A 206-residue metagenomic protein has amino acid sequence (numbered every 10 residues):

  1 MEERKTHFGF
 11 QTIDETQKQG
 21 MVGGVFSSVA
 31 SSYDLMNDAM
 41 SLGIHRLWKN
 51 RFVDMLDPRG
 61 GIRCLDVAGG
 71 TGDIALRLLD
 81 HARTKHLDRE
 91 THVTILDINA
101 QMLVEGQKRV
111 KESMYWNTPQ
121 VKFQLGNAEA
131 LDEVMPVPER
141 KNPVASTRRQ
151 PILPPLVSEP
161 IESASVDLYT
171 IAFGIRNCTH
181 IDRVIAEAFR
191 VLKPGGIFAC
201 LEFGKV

Functional and structural regions predicted by a protein language model:
M1-G24: N-terminal auxiliary segments of SAM/dcSAM-dependent transferases
S32, L42-R63, R77, H81: Conserved alpha-helix/loop element of class I SAM-dependent methyltransferases that forms part of the SAM/SAH-binding
R63-E133: Class I SAM-dependent methyltransferase SAM/SAH-binding core
E129-P138, L156-Y169: A short acidic, Gly/Pro-enriched loop at the edge of an enzyme's catalytic core that lines a small-molecule cofactor
D167-I181: A short SAM/SAH-binding and catalytic strip from SAM-dependent methyltransferases
I175, F203-V206: Short "lid" loop at the C-terminus of a central beta-strand within the Rossmann-like core of SAM-dependent
D182-P194: A short glycine-rich, Lys/Arg-flanked "PGG" loop and its adjoining helix->strand segment in the class I
G195-E202: Conserved beta-strand signature within the Rossmann-like core of class I S-adenosyl-L-methionine
